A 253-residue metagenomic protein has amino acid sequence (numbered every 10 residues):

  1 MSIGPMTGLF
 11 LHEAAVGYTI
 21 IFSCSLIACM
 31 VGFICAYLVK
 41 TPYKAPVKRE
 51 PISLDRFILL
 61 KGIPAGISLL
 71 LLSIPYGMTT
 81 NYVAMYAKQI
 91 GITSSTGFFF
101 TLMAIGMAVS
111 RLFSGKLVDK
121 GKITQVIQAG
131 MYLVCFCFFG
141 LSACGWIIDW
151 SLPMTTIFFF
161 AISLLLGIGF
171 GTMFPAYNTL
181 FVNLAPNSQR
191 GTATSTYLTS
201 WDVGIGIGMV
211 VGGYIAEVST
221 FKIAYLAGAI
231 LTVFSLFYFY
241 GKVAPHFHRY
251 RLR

Functional and structural regions predicted by a protein language model:
M1-Y37: Helix-loop-helix hairpin linking two adjacent transmembrane segments in secondary transporters
H12, S110-I123, A216-E217: Helix-to-loop junctions at the C-terminal end of transmembrane segments in multipass secondary transporters
H12-I27, Y214-T232: A membrane-interface helix-boundary motif in multi-pass transporters
L26, Q125-G140: Structural signature of the two symmetry-related core transmembrane helices
L26-A45, Y238-V243: C-terminal membrane-cytosol helix-exit motif in multi-pass small-molecule transporters
V39-L69: Juxtamembrane intracellular "pre-TM" segments in multi-pass secondary transporters
G62-L69, S73-I92, F99: Helix-loop boundary and gating motifs at the non-cytosolic
T172-A185: Intracellular juxtamembrane helix-capping segments at the cytosolic ends of symmetry-related transmembrane helices
